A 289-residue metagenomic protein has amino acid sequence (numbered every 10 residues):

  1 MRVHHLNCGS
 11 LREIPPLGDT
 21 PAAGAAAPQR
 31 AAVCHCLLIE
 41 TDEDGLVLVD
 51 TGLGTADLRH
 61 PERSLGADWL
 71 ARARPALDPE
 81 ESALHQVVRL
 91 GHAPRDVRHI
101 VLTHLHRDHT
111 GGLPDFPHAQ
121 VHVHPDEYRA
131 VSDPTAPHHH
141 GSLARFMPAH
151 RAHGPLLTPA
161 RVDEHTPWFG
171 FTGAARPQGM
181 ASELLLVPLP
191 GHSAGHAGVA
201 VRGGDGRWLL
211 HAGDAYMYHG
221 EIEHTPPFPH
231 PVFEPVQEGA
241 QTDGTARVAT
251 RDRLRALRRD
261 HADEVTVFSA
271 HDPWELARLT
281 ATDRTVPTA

Functional and structural regions predicted by a protein language model:
M1-H4: Extreme N-terminal starter segment of soluble prokaryotic enzymes
S10-H85, V199-G213: Conserved beta-strand hairpin/beta-sheet module of binuclear metal-dependent hydrolase folds, prominently
T51-L53, L105, E127, H192-S193 (+2 more regions): Active-site metal-binding loops of divalent metal-dependent hydrolases
T55, L70-A83, D205-A289: Cap/insert and terminal regions of metallo-dependent hydrolase folds
P75-H92, D96, Q120, D126-P188 (+1 more regions): Metallo-beta-lactamase
V97-D108: Metallo-beta-lactamase
G111-P117, R278-D283: Metal-dependent catalytic neighborhoods of phosphoester/phosphodiester hydrolases
F171-A174, Q178-F233: Glycine/small-residue-rich hydrophobic helix-like segments
